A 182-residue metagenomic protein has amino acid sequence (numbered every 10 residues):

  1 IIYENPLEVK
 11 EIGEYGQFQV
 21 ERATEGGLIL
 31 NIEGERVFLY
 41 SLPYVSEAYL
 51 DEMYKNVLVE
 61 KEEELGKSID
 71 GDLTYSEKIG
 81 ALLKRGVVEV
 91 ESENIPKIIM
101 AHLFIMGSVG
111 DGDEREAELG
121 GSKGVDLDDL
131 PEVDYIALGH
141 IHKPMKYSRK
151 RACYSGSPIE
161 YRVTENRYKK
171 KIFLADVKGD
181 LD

Functional and structural regions predicted by a protein language model:
I1-D182: Extended recognition/assembly regions associated with phosphoester-bond processing machinery
